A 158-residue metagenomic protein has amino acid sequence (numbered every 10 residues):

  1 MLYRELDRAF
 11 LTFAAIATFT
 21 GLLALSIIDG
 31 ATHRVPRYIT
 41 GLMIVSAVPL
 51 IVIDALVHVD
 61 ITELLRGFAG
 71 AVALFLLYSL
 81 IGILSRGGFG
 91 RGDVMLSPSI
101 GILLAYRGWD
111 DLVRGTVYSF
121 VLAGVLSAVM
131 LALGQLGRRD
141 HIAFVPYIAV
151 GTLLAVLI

Functional and structural regions predicted by a protein language model:
M1-A9: N-terminal transmembrane signal-anchor/hairpin module of polytopic inner-membrane proteins
E5, I83-L84, L103, A132 (+1 more regions): Alpha-helical structural context
F10-A17, I39-L42, G67-A71, A143-Y147: Alpha-helical transmembrane segments
T18-A24: Central hydrophobic cores of alpha-helical transmembrane segments in multi-pass inner-membrane proteins across all
A24-L25, G30-G124: Functional transmembrane core segments of multi-pass inner-membrane proteins
V48-A55, A149-I158: Hydrophobic alpha-helical transmembrane segments
I51, A123-S127, L131, V156: Hydrophobic transmembrane alpha-helices of multi-pass small-molecule transporters
A128-L154: Interfacial loop-to-transmembrane junctions
